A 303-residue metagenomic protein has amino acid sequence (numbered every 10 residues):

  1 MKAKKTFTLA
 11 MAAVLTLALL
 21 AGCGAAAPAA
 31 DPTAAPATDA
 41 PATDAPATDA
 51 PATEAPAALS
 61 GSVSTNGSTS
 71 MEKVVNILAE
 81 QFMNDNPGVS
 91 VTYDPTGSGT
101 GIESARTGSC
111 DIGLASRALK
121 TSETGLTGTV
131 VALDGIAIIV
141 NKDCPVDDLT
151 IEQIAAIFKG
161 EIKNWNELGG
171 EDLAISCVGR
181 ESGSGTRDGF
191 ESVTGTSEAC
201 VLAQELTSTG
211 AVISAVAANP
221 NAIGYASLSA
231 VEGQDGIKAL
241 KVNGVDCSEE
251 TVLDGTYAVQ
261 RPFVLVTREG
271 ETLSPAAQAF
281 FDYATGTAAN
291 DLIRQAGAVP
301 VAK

Functional and structural regions predicted by a protein language model:
M1-M11: Bacterial N-terminal signal peptides that target proteins for export
A18-G22: C-terminal motif of bacterial Sec signal peptides marking the signal peptidase cleavage site
G24-D31, A35-A37, A42, A47-K303: Exported/periplasmic ABC-transporter solute-binding proteins
